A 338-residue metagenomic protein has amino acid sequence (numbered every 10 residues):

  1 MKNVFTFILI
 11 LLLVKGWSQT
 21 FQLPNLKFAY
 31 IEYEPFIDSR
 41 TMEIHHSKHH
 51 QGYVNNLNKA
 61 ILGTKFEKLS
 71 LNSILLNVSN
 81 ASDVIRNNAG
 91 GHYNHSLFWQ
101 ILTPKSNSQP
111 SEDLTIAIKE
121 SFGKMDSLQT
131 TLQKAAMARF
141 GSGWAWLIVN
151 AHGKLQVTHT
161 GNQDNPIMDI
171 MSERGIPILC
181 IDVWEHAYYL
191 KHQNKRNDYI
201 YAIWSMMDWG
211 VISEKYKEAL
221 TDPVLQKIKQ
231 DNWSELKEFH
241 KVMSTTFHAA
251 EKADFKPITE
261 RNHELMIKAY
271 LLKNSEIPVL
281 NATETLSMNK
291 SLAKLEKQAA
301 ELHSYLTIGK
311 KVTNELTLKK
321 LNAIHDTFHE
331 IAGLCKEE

Functional and structural regions predicted by a protein language model:
M1-T20: Bacterial Sec-dependent N-terminal signal peptides
Q19-L225: Feature for soluble, non-membrane regions of globular proteins
D126-I148, V312-E338: A charged, solvent-exposed segment within the mature domains of Sec-exported extracytoplasmic proteins
P223-E260, E338: Immediate post-signal-peptide N-terminus of mature secreted/exported proteins
S234-E238, V242-T245, E260, E264-I267 (+5 more regions): Charged, amphipathic alpha-helical oligomerization/scaffolding segments
H248-E251, F255-T259, A299-N322: Amphipathic, charged alpha-helical scaffolds that flank and support histidine-based chemistry in signaling
L271-K290, L306: Short, solvent-exposed, charged loop/turn and helix-capping segments that join or cap alpha-helices on peripheral
L272-S275, Q298-G309, E330-E338: Amphipathic alpha-helical coiled-coil segments
